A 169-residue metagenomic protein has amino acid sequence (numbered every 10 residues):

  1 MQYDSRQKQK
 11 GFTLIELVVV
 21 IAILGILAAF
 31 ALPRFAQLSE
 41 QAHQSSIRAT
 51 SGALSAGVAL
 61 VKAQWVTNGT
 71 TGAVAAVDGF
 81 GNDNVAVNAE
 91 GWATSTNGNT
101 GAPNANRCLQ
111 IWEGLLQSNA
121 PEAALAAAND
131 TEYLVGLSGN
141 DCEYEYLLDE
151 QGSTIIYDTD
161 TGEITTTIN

Functional and structural regions predicted by a protein language model:
M1-F12: N-terminal leader/signal peptides at the extreme start of proteins
Q7-K8, G25, R34-S51: Aliphatic-rich helix starts adjacent to a transmembrane/signal segment
K10, E16-V19: Internal alpha-helical transmembrane segments of multi-pass membrane proteins, especially GPCRs
L17, E40-A42, A75: Conserved interaction-surface patches within small, structured recognition/assembly domains
V18-P33: Alpha-helical hydrophobic helix detector
A42-G69: Membrane-proximal N-terminal amphipathic helix
A63-N169: Periplasmic/extracellular, small/polar-rich flexible segments of pilin-like filament-forming proteins
